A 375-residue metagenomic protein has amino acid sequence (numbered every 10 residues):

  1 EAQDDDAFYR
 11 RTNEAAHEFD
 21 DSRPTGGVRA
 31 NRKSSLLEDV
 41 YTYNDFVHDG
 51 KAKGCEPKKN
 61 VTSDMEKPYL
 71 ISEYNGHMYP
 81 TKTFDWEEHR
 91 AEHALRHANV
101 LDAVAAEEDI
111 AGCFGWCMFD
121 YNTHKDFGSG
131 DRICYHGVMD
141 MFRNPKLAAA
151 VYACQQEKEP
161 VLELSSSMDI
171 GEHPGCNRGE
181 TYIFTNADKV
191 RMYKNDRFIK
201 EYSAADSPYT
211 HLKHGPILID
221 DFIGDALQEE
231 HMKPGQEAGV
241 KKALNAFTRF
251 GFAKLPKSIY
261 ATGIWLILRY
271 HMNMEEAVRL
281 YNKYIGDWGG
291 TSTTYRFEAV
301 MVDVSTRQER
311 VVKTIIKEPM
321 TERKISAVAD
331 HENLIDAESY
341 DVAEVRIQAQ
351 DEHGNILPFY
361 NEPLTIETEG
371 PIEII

Functional and structural regions predicted by a protein language model:
E1-A150, Q155-T181, D196, A205-D206: Substrate-binding/catalytic cleft of secreted carbohydrate-active enzymes, primarily glycoside hydrolases
H136, R197-E201, N361-I375: Short, well-ordered beta-strand segments
I170-C176, N333-A343: Short, solvent-exposed loop/linker segments at the N-terminal edge of repeated beta-sheet extracellular domains
G179-T185, D341-P358: Beta-strand-rich structural segments
E201, R307-T321: Edge beta-strands of extracellular beta-sandwich domains
S207-D221, V328, G370-I375: Low-complexity "stalk/linker" and mucin-like segments enriched in Ser/Thr/Pro/Ala/Gly
Q228-A238, K242, G290-R307, I347: Short, aromatic- and glycine-rich surface loops/edge beta-strands on solvent-exposed regions
G290-R296, Y340-V342, N361: Extracellular Ig-like/FN3 beta-sandwich strand-entry sites
